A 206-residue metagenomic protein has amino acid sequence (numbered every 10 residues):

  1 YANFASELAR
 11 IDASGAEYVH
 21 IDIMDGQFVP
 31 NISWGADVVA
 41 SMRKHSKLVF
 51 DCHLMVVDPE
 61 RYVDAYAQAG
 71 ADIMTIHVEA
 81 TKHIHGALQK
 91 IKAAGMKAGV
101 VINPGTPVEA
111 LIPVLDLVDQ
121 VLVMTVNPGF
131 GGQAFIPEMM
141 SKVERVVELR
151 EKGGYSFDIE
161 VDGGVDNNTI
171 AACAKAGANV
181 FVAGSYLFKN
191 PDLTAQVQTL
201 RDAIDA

Functional and structural regions predicted by a protein language model:
Y1-T75, T81-H83, K90-A98, L111-V118 (+6 more regions): Conserved N-terminal beta1-alpha1 strand-loop-helix module at the mouth
H20, E160-V161: Generic enzyme active-site microenvironment
A71, G177-N179: Conserved acetyl-CoA-binding loop of GNAT-fold acetyltransferases
I76-V78, V100-I102, V161: Short beta-strand elements of ligand-binding domains
E79-T81, N103-G105, V126-F130, S185-F188: Short, acidic/turn-prone active-site loops that include or flank metal/cofactor- and phosphate-binding residues
V161-G164, V182-Y186: Glycine-rich beta-strand-to-loop/alpha-helix junction loops that act as flexible
G164-A176: Acidic, divalent-metal-coordinating active-site segment for phosphoryl/phosphodiester hydrolysis, typified by short
A172, V180-F181, F188-K189: Catalytic cores of soluble, metal-dependent hydrolases
